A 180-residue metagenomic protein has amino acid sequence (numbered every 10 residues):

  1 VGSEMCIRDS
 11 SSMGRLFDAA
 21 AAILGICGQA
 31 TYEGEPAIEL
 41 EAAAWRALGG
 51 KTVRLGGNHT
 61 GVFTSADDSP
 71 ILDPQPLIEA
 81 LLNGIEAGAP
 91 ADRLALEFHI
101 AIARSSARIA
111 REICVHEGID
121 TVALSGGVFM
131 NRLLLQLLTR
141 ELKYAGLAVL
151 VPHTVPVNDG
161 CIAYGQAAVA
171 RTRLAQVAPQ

Functional and structural regions predicted by a protein language model:
V1-I7: Short, small-residue-biased leader/transition segments that mark boundaries at the very start of proteins
R8, R93-E97, L150-V157: A short glycine/serine-rich beta->alpha loop
R8-C27, T31, G160, G165-Q166: Conserved phosphate/anionic-ligand binding catalytic regions in large, soluble enzymes, centered on
M13, V122-F129: Glycine-rich beta-strand-to-loop/alpha-helix junction loops that act as flexible
G61-P90: A mobile "lid/hinge" subdomain adjacent to the ATP/sugar-phosphate binding pocket shared across diverse ATP-dependent
L82-I113: Adenine-nucleotide phosphate-binding core of ATP-dependent small-molecule kinases
D120-V122, R132, L138-I162: Conserved phosphate-binding/catalytic loops in two-lobed NTP-binding clefts
L150-Q180: Glycine-rich phosphate-binding/hydrolytic loop that grips phosphoryl groups
